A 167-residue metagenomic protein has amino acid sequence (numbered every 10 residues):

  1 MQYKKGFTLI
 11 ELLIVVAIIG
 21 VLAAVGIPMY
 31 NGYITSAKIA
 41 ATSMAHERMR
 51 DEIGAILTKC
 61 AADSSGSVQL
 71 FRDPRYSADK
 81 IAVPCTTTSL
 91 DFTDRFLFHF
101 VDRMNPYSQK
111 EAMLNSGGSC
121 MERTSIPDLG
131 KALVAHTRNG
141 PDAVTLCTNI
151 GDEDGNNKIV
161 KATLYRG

Functional and structural regions predicted by a protein language model:
M1-Q2, T35, Y107, D128: Short, low-complexity interaction segments enriched in Ser/Thr/Pro/Gly
Q2-N31: N-terminal single-pass transmembrane signal-anchor helix
I19-A23, A37, T86-T87, L97: Alpha-helical interaction segments
G32-T35, E153: Extracellular/lumenal glycan-associated surfaces
T35-S65: Membrane-proximal N-terminal amphipathic helix
T58-G167: Periplasmic/extracellular, small/polar-rich flexible segments of pilin-like filament-forming proteins
